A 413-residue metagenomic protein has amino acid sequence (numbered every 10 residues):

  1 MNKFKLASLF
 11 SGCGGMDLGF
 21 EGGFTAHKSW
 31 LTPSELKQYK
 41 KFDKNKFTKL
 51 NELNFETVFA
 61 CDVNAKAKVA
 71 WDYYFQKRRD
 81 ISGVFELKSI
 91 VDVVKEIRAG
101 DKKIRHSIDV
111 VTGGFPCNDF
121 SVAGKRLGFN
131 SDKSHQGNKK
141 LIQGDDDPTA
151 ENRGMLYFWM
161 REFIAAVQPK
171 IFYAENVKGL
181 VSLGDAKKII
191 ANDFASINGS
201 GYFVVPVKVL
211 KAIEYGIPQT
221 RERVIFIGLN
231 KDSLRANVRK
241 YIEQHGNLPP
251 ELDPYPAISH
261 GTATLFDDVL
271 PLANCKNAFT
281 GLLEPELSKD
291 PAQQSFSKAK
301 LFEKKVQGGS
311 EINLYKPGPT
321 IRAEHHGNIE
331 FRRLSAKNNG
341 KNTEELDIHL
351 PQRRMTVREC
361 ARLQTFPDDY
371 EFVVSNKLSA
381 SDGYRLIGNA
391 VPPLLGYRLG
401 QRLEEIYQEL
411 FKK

Functional and structural regions predicted by a protein language model:
N2-Q168, K178-G184, K188: Core alpha/beta nucleotide-donor-binding catalytic domains of modification enzymes
K3-L6, V58, R221-R223, K316-G318: Extracellular structured ligand-interaction cores
C13, K187, R223, N389-Y397: Short alpha-helical patches at coil-to-helix transitions and adjacent helical residues in well-structured domains
G14-G15, K66, P116-F120, K178-G179 (+4 more regions): Short, solvent-exposed loop/turn segments at secondary-structure junctions
G19, K66, A70, W159 (+7 more regions): Amphipathic alpha-helical segments that form well-ordered structural scaffolds and often line/cohere around active
V93-I108, N118, V122-K316: Class I S-adenosyl-L-methionine
V111, F226, G388: Short, conserved catalytic/metal-binding motifs centered on acidic residues
L283-K413: C-terminal target-recognition/interaction regions appended to catalytic cores
